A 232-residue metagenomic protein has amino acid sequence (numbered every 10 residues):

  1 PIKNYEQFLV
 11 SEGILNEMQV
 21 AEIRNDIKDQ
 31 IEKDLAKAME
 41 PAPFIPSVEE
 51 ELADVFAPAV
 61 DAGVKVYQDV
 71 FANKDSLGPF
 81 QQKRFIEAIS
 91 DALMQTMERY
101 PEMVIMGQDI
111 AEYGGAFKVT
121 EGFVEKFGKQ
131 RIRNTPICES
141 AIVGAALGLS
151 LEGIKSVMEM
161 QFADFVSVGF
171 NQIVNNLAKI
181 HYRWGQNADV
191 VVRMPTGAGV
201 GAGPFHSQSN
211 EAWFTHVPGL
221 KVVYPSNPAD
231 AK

Functional and structural regions predicted by a protein language model:
P1-F44, V119-G122, K126, G185-R193 (+1 more regions): Thiamine diphosphate
N25, D29-N73: Terminal amphipathic helices with adjacent charged low-complexity linkers/tails
A53-K232: Thiamine diphosphate
